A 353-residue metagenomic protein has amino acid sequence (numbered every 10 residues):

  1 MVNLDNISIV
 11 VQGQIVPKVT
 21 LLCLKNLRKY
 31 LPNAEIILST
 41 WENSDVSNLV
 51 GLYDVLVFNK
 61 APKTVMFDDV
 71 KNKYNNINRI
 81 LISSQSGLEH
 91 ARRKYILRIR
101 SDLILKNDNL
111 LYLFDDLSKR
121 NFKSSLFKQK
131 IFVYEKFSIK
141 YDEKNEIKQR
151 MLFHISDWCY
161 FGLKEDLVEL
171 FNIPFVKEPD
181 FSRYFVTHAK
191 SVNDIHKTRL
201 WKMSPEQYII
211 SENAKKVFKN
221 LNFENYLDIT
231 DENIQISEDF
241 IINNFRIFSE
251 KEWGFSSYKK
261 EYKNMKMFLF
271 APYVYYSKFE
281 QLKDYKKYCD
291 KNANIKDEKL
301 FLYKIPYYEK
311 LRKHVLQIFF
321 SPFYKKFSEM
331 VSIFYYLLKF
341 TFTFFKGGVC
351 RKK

Functional and structural regions predicted by a protein language model:
M1-V19: N-proximal low-complexity "stem/linker" segments adjacent to membrane-targeting elements
D5-I7, R28-L38: Short loop->beta transition adjacent to catalytic acidic/histidine clusters or analogous donor-positioning motifs
V16-Y30: Short, well-formed alpha-helical segments that are part of the catalytic scaffolds of diverse glycosyltransferases
S39-H90: Active-site-proximal specificity loops/subdomain of glycosyltransferases
I96: Short aromatic/hydrophobic "clamp" motif used to bind/position activated sugar donors
I99-R100: Active-site acidic Asp-centered loop
L105-K283: Catalytic core and acceptor-binding pocket of nucleotide-sugar-dependent glycosyltransferases
M265-K353: Membrane-proximal basic amphipathic "stem/tether" segments
